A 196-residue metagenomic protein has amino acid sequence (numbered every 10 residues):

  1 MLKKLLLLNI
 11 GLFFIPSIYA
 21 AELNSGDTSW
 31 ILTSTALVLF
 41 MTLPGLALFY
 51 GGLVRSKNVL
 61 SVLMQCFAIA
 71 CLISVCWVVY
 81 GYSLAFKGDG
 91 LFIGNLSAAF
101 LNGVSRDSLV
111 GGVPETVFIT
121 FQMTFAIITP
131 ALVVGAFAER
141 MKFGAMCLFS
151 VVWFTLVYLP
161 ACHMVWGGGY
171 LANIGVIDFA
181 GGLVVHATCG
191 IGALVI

Functional and structural regions predicted by a protein language model:
L2-I196: Hydrophobic alpha-helical transmembrane bundles of multi-pass membrane proteins
